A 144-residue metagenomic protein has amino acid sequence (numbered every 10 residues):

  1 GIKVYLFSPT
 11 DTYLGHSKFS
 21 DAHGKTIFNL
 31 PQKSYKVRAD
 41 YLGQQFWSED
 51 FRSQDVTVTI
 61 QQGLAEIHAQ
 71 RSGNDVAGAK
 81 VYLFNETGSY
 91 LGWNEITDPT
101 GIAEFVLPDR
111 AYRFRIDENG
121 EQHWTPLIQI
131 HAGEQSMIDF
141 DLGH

Functional and structural regions predicted by a protein language model:
G1-L14, S72-G92, D109: Short, ordered, surface-exposed loop/turn motifs in non-cytosolic proteins
P9-K25, E86-A103: Short, acidic Ser/Thr/Gly-rich low-complexity loop/linker segments typical of extracellular and cell-surface proteins
A22, P31-Q32, P99, P108-D109 (+1 more regions): Surface-exposed loops/turns
K25-L30, I102-L107, M137-F140: Exposed aromatic-hydrophobic patches
N29-K33, F51, Q61, V106-R110 (+1 more regions): Hydrophobic loop/turn residues within beta-sheet-rich immunoglobulin-like superfamily modules
P31-G43, D109-G120: A short, solvent-exposed beta-strand micro-motif common in secreted/extracellular proteins
D40-G63, N119-H144: Structured interaction patches on ligand/partner-binding surfaces of diverse proteins
A65-G73: A short, amphipathic beta-strand motif
